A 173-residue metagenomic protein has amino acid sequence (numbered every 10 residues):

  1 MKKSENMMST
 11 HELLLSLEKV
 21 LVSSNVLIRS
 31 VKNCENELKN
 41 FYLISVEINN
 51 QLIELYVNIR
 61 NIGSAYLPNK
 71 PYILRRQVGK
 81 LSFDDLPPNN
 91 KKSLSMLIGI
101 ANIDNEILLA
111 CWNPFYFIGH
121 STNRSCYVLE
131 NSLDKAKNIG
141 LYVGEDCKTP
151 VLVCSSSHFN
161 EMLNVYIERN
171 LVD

Functional and structural regions predicted by a protein language model:
M1-D173: Intrinsically disordered, charged low-complexity linkers and terminal tails that flank or connect structured domains
